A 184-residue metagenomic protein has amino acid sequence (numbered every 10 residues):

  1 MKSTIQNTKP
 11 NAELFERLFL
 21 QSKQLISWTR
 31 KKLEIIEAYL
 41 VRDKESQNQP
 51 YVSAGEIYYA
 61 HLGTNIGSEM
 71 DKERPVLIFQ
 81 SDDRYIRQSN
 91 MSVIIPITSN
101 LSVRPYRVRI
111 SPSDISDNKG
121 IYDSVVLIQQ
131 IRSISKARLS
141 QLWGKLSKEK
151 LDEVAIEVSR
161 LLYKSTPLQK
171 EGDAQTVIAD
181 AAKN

Functional and structural regions predicted by a protein language model:
M1-K32, I110-N184: C-terminal terminal-subdomain/extension
L33-D43: Short, structured beta-strand/loop micro-motifs enriched in basic residues and often containing a Trp
G63-G67: Short, charged beta-turn/beta-strand-edge "cap" motif at the junction between a beta-strand and an adjacent loop
S68-D114: Compact nucleic-acid interaction/catalytic patches
